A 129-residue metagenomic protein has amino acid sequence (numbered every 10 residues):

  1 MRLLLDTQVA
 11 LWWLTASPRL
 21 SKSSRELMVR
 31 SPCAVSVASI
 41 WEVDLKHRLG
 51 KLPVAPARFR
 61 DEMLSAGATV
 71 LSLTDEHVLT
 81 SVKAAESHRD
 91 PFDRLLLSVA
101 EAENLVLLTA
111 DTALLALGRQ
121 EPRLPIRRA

Functional and structural regions predicted by a protein language model:
M1-V35, L49-D61, S65, R123 (+1 more regions): Short, well-structured N-terminal submotif of metal-dependent ribonuclease cores
D6, R89-D90, D111, A129: Histidine- and aromatic-rich ligand-binding microenvironments
V9-A10, H77, L96, A113-L114: Alpha-helix capping/helix-boundary segments
S36, L73, F92, A110: Replace "coordinates the UDP/GDP/TDP-sugar" with "coordinates nucleotide-activated sugar donors
F59-E86: Acidic catalytic patch
L97-A129: Acidic, PIN/NYN-like endoribonuclease modules and their adjacent C-terminal/linker elements
